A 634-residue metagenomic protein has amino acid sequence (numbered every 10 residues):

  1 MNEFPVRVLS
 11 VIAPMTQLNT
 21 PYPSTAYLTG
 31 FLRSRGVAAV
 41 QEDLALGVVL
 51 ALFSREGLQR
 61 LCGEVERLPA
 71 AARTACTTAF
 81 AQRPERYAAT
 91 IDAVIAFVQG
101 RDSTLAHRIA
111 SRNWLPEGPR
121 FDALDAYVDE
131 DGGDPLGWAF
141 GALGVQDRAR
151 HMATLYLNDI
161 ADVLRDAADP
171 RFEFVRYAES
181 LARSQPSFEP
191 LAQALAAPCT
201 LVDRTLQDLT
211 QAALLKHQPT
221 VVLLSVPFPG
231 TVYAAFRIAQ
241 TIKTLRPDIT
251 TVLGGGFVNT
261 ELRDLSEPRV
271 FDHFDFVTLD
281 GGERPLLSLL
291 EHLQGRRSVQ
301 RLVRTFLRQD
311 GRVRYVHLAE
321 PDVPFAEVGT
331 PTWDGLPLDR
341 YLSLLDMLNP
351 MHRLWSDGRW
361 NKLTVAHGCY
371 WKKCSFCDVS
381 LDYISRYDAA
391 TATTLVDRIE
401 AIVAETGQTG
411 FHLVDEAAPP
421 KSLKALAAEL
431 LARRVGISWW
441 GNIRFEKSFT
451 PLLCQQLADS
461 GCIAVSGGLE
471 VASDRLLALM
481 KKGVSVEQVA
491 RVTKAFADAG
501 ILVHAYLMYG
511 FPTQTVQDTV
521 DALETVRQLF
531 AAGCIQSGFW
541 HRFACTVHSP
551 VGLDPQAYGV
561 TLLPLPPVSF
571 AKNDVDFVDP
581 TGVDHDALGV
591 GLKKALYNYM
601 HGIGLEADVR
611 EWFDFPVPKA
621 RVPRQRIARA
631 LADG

Functional and structural regions predicted by a protein language model:
N2-A13, R33-S34, L52-E173, L191 (+2 more regions): Radical SAM enzyme core and accessory elements
F4, L191-A194, R312-K362: N-terminal [4Fe-4S]-dependent radical SAM core
V8-T16, D248, V396-L502, Y509-F511: Conserved SAM/AdoMet-binding glycine-rich loop
M15-L18, P23-G57, P69, A89 (+4 more regions): Glycine-rich beta-alpha loop elements in corrinoid/cobalamin-binding modules across cobalamin-dependent enzymes
Q41-F53, V258-R263, L423, R475-M480 (+2 more regions): Flexible glycine/acidic-rich beta-alpha junction loops that bind and position SAM and/or redox cofactors in anaerobic
L215, R269-V270, V403-A404, A458 (+2 more regions): Non-catalytic positions within long, well-ordered alpha-helices that form the structural scaffold/packing of enzyme
L265, T513-Q528: Catalytic cores of alpha/beta
W355-T393: Canonical Radical SAM [4Fe-4S] cluster-binding loop centered on the CxxxCxxC motif and its immediate flanking residues
